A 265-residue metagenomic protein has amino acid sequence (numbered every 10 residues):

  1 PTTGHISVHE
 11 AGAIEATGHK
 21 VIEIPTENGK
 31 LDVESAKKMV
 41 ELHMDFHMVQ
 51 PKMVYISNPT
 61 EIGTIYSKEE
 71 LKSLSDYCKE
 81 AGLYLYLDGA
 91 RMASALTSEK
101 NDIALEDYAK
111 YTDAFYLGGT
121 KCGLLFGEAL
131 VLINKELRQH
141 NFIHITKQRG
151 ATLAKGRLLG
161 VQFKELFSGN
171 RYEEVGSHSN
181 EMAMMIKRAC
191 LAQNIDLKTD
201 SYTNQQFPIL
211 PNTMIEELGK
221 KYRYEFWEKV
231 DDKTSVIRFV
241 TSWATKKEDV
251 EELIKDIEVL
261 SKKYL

Functional and structural regions predicted by a protein language model:
P1-Q50: PLP-dependent aminotransferase-like
T2-I6, Q148-R149, R223: Short glycine-enriched loops at secondary-structure junctions
V21-I22, L85-L87, L197, F226: Hydrophobic beta-strand scaffold residues
E27, P51-Y55, T60, I65 (+1 more regions): Active-site C-terminal subdomain of aminotransferase-like
L31-G89: Active-site phosphate-binding strand-loop segment of PLP-dependent enzymes
K68-D76, E80, R91-A114: Active-site pre-lysine segment of PLP-dependent enzymes
M184-S261, L265: Conserved C-terminal alpha-helix-loop-beta "cap" of PLP-dependent enzymes that closes/shapes the active-site mouth
